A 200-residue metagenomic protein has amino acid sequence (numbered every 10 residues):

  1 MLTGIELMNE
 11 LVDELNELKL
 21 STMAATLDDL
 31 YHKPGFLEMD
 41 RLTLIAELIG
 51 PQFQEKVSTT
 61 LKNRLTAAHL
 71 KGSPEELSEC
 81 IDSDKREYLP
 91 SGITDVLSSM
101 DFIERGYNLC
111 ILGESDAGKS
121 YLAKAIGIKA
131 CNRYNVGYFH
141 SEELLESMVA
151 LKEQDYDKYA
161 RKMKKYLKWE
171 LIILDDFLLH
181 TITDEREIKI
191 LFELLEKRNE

Functional and structural regions predicted by a protein language model:
M1-L18, A24: Charged, compositionally biased N-terminal leader segments and the immediate start of the first structured element
L20-G72: Interdomain "pre-motor" coupling segment immediately N-terminal to P-loop NTPase/helicase cores
P74-M100: N-terminal pre-Walker A segment at the start of P-loop NTPase domains
R86-T94, C131, G137-L167, E185: Short glycine-rich substrate-engagement loop in P-loop NTPases that contacts/grips substrate
G106-L122: Walker A/P-loop nucleotide-binding motif
Y121-R133: P-loop NTPase Walker A phosphate-binding motif
Y156-N199: Conserved nucleotide-sensing/catalytic segment adjacent to the nucleotide-binding pocket in NTP-handling enzymes
